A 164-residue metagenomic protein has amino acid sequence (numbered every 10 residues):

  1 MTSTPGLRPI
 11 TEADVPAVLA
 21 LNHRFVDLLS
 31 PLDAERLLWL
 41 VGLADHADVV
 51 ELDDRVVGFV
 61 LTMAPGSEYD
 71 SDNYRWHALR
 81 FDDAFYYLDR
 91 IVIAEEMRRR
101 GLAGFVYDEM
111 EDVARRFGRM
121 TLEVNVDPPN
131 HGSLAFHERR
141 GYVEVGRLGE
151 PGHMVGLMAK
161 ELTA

Functional and structural regions predicted by a protein language model:
T4-V18: A short beta-loop-alpha structural element at the N-terminal edge of CoA-dependent acyl/N-acetyltransferase catalytic
D27-D53: Active-site rim helix/loop that mediates acceptor-substrate recognition in acyltransferases
A64-R90: Conserved acyl-donor/pantetheine-binding loop and adjacent beta-alpha core of acyl/acetyltransferases and related
D89-R98, N125-D127: A short, internal acetyl-CoA/4′-phosphopantetheine-binding micro-motif in the GNAT/acyltransferase core
I93, R99-D112, A135-R139: Conserved acetyl-CoA-binding loop-helix of GNAT-fold acetyltransferases
G104, D127-G146: Conserved active-site alpha-helix within GNAT-family acetyltransferase domains
A114-V126: Conserved GNAT acetyl-CoA-binding A-motif
R147-A164: C-terminal "cap" of GNAT-fold acetyltransferases
